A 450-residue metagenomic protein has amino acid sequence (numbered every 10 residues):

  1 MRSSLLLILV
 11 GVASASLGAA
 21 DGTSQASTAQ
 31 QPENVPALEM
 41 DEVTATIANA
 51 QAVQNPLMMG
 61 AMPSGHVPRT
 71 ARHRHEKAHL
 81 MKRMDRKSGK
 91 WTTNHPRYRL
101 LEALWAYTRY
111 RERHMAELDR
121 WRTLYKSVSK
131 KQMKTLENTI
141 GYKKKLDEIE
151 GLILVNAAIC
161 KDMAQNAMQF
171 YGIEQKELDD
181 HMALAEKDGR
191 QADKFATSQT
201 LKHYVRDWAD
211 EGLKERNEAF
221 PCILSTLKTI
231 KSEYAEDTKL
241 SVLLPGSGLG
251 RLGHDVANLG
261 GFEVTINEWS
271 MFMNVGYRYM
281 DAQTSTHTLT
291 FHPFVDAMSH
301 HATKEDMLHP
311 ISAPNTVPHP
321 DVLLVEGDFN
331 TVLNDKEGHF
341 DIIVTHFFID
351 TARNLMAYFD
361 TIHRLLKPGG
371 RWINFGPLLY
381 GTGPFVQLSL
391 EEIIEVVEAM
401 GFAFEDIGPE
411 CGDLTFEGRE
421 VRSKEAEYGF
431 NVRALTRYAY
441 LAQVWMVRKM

Functional and structural regions predicted by a protein language model:
R2-E236, L240: N-terminal accessory segments
A235-G248, D255, E263-E268: Conserved class I S-adenosyl-L-methionine
D281-K336: S-adenosyl-L-methionine
F291-D296, L379, G383-T415, R422: Conserved Class I S-adenosyl-L-methionine
N330-I343, R437-A439: A short acidic, Gly/Pro-enriched loop at the edge of an enzyme's catalytic core that lines a small-molecule cofactor
M356-G369: A short glycine-rich, Lys/Arg-flanked "PGG" loop and its adjoining helix->strand segment in the class I
G369-G381: Conserved beta-strand signature within the Rossmann-like core of class I S-adenosyl-L-methionine
M400-G401, F416-M450: Core SAM-dependent methyltransferase catalytic element
